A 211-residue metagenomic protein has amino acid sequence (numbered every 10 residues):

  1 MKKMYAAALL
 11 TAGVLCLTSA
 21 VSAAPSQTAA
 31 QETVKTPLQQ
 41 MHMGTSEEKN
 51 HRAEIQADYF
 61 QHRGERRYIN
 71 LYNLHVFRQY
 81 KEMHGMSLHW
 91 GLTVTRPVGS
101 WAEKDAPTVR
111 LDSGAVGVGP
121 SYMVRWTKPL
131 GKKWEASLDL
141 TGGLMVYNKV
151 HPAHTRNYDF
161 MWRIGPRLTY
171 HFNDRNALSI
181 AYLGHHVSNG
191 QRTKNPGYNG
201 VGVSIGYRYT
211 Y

Functional and structural regions predicted by a protein language model:
M1-L9: Bacterial N-terminal signal peptides that target proteins for export
A8-T18: Bacterial N-terminal signal peptides
A20-K81, S204-Y211: Short glycine/proline- and aromatic-enriched beta-strand/turn motifs that initiate or cap beta-hairpins
Q39-R52, R167-Y211: Predominantly the C-terminal beta-signal and adjacent terminal strand-loop region of outer-membrane beta-barrel
E47-I55, M86-L92, V118, A136-G142 (+3 more regions): Transmembrane beta-strands of outer-membrane beta-barrel proteins
K49-H51, R66-Y72, D112-P120, R156-W162 (+1 more regions): Residues that define the transmembrane beta-barrel architecture of outer-membrane proteins
F60-R63, D105-D112, N148-H154, N189-K194: Extracellular loop and loop/strand-boundary signature of outer-membrane beta-barrel proteins
N70-K149, R208-T210: Gram-negative (and chloroplast) outer-membrane scaffold detector with strong preference for beta-barrel transmembrane
